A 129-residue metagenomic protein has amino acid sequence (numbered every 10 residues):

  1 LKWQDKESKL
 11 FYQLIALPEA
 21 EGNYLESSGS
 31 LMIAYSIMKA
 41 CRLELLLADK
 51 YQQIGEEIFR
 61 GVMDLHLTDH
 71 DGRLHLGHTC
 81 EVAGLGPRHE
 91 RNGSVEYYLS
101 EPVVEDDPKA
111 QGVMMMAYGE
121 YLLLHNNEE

Functional and structural regions predicted by a protein language model:
L1-P18, G22: Oxyanion-binding "anion nests"
L25, C41-E129: CBM-like carbohydrate-recognition segments
G29: Anionic-ligand binding region
